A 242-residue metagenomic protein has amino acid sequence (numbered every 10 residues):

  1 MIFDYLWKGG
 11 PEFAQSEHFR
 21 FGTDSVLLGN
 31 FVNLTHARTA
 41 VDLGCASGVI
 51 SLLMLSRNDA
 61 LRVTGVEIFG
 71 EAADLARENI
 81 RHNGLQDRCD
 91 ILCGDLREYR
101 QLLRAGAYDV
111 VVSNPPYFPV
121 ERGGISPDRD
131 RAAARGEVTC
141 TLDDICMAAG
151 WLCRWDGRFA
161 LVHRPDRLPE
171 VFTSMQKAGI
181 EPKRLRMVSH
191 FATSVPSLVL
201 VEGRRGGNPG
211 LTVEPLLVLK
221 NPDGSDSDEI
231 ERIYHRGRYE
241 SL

Functional and structural regions predicted by a protein language model:
M1-T35: Class I SAM-dependent transferase core
E12, R62, R88-D90, E181-R184: Conserved beta-strand segments of alpha/beta enzyme cores
N30-G124, M147: Conserved SAM/SAH cofactor-binding pocket of Class I
P115-D144: Mobile active-site "lid"/loop adjacent to the S-adenosyl-L-methionine
T139-P196: Conserved Class I SAM-dependent methyltransferase catalytic core
V195-L242: SAM/dcSAM-binding transferase cores
